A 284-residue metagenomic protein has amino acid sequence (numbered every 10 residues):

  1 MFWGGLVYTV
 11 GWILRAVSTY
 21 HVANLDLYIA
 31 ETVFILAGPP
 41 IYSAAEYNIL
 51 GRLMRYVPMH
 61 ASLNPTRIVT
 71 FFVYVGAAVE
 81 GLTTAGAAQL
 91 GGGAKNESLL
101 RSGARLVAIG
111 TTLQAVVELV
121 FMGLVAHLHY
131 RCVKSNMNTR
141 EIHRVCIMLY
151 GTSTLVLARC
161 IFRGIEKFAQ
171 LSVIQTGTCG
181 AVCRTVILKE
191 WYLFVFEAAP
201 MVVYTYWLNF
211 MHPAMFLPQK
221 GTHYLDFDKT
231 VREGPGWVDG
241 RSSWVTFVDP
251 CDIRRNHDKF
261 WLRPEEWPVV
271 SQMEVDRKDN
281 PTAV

Functional and structural regions predicted by a protein language model:
M1-F2, E46-A78, V125-T154, A214-T222: Helix-loop boundary elements of multi-pass alpha-helical membrane proteins
G5: Serine-esterase "nucleophile elbow" of acetyl-processing enzymes
Y8-T19, T83-A94, L157-I174: Helix-to-loop junction signature of class
G11-W12, L25-H127: Membrane-embedded alpha-helical bundle segments of multi-pass proteins
Y20-N24: Short, surface-exposed loop/turn segments at secondary-structure junctions
Y28-P40, R101-E118, I142-F216, G221-F227: Extracellular loop 3-seventh transmembrane helix
Y130, R140, F210-V284: Intrinsically disordered, low-complexity terminal tails of fungal membrane proteins
